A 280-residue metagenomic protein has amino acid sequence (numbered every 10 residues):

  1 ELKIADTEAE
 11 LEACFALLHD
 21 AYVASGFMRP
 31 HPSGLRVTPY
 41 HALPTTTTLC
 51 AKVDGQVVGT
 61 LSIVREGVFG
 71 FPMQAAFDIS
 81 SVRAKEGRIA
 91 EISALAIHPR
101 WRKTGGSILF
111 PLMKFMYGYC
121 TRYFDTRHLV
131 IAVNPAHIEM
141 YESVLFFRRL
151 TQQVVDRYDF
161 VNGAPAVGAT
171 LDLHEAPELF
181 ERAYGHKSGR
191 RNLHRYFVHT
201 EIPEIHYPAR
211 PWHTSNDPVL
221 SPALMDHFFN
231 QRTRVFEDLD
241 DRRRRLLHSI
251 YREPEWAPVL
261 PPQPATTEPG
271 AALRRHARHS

Functional and structural regions predicted by a protein language model:
E1, P30-A42, F69-A76, I108-G118 (+1 more regions): Short N-terminal helix-initiation segments at or just after the protein's N-terminus
E1-A42, T47-K52, V57-V58: Short amphipathic alpha-helix that is part of the acyltransferase structural core
K3, C50, V64, S93 (+1 more regions): Residues in well-ordered beta-strands of folded domains
T45, C50-R83: Short, His- and charge-rich active-site/binding loops that engage polyanionic ligands
F71-E175: Acyl-donor binding region in acyl/amide transferases
R157, N162-T233: Charge-rich, low-complexity intrinsically disordered segments
D226-S280: C-terminal non-catalytic accessory extensions
